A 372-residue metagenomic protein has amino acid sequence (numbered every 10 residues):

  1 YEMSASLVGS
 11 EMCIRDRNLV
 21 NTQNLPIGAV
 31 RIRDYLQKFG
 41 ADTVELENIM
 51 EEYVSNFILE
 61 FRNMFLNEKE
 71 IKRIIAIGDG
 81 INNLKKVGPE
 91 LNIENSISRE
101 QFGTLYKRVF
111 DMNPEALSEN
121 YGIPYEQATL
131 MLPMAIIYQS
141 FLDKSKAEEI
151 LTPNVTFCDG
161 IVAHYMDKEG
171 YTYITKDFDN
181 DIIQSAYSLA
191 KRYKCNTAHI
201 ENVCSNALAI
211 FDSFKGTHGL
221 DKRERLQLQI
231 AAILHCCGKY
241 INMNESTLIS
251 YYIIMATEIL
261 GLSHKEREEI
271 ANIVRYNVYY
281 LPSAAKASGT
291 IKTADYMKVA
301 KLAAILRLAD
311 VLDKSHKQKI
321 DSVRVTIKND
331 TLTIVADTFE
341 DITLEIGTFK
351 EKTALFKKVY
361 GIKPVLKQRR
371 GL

Functional and structural regions predicted by a protein language model:
Y1, Q139, A354: Active-site phosphate/pyrophosphate- and oxyanion-stabilizing loops and adjacent acidic/basic residues in soluble
Y1-M3, L7-I14: Short, small-residue-biased leader/transition segments that mark boundaries at the very start of proteins
N21-R307, D313-H316, K328-D330, I334 (+1 more regions): Helical "lid/coupling" subdomains associated with nucleotide-phosphate turnover
E148, Y360-L372: A short amphipathic beta-strand at an alpha->beta junction
L308-A309, K352: Amphipathic alpha-helical domain-onset/packing element
S315, K319-P364: Low-complexity, glycine/alanine/valine/leucine- and proline-rich hydrophobic stretches
